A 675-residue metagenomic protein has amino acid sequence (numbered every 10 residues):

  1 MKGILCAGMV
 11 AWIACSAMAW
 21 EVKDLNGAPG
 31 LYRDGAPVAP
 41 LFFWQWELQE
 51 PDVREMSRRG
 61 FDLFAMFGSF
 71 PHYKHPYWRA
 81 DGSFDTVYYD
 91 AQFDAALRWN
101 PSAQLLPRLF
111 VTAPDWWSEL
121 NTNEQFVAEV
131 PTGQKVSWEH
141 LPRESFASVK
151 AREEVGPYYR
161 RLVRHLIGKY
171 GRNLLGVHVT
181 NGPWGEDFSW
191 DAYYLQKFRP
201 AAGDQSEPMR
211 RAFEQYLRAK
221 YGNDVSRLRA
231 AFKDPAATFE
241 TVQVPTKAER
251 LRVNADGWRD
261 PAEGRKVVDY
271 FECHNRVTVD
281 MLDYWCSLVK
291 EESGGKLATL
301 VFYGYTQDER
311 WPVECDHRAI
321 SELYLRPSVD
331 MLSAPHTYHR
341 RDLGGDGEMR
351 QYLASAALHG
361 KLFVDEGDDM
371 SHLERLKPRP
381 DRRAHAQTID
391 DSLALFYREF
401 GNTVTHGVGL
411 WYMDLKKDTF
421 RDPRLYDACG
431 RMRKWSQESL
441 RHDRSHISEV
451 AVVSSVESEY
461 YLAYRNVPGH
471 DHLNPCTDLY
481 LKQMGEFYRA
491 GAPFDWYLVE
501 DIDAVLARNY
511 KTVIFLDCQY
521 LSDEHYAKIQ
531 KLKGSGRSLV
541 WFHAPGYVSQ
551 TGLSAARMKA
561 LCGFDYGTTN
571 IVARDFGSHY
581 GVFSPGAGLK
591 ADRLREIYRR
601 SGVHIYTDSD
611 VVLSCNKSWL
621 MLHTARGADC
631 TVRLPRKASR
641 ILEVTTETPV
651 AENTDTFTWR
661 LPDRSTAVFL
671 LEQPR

Functional and structural regions predicted by a protein language model:
M18-G30, M209-L217, G567-I571, N653: Short acidic, Pro/Gly- and aromatic-enriched capping/linker segments at domain boundaries
M18-R58, E438-R441: N-terminal carbohydrate-binding accessory modules
G35, M56, A96, V177 (+6 more regions): Conserved, mostly hydrophobic/aromatic
P37-E47, F67-V87, S137-P157, L217 (+8 more regions): The substrate-binding groove and active-site-proximal loops of carbohydrate-active enzymes, especially glycoside
Q45-R58, W311-L325, S392-F400, I502-D503: Short, acidic/polar
Q49-K135, E153, V163-I167, Y284-E292 (+1 more regions): Aromatic-lined substrate-binding rim segments of carbohydrate-active enzymes
E119-V329, P335-Y338, D346: Polysaccharide-binding and catalytic clefts of secreted carbohydrate-active enzymes
E291, G295-K296, R326-R675: Carbohydrate-binding surfaces of carbohydrate-active enzymes
